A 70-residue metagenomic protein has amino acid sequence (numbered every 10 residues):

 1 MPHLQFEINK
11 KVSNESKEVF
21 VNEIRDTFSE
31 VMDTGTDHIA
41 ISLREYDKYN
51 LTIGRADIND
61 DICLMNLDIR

Functional and structural regions predicted by a protein language model:
M1-R70: Interaction-mediating elements
